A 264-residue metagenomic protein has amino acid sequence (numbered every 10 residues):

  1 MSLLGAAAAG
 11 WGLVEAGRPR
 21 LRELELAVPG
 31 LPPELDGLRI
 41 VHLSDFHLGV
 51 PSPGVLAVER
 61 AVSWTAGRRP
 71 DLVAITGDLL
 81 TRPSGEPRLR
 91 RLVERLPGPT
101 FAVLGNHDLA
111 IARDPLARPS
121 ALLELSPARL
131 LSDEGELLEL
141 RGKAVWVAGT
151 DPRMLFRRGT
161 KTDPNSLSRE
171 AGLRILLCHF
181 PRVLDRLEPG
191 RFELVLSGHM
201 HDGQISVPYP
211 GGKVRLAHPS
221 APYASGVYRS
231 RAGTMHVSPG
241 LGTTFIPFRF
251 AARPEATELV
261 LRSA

Functional and structural regions predicted by a protein language model:
M1-E34: N-terminal membrane-anchoring alpha-helices
E34-L43, L48-A264: Soluble catalytic domains of enzymes that build or remodel membrane lipids, polysaccharides, and related
